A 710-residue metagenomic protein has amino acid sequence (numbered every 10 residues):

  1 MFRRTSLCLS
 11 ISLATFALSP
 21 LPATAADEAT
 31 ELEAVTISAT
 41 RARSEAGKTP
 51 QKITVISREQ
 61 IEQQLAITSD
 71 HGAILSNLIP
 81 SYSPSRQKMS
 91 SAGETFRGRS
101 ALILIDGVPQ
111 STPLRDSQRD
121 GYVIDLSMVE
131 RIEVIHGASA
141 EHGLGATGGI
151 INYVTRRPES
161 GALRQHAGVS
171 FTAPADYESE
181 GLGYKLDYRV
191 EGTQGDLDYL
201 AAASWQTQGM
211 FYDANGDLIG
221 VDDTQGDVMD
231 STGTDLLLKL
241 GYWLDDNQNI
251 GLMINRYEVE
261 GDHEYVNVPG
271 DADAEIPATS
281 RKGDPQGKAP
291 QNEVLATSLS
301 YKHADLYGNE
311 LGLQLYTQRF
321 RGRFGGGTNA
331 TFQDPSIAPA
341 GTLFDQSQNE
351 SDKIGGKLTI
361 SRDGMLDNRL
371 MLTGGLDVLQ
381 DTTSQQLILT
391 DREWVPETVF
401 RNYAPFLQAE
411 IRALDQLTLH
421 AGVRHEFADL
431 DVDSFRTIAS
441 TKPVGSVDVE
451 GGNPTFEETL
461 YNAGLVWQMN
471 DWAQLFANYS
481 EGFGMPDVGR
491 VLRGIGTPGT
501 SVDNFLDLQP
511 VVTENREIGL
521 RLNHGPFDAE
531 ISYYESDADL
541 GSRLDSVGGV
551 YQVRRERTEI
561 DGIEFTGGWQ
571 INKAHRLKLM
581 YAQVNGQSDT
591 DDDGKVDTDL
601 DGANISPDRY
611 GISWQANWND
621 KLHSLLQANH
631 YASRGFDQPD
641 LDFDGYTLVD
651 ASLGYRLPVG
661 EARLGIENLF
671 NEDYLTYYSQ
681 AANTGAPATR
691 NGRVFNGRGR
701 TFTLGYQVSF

Functional and structural regions predicted by a protein language model:
G72-T112: Extracytoplasmic beta-strand/coil segments of soluble accessory domains associated with Gram-negative outer-membrane
V108-A138, Y188: Short acidic/polar hinge/loop motifs at secondary-structure boundaries that mediate gating or recognition
I124-G168, S709: A beta-strand signature from Gram-negative outer-membrane beta-barrel systems, especially the internal plug domain
G168, D415, L419, P526-D539 (+2 more regions): Gram-negative outer-membrane beta-barrel transporters
E178-G209, D213, D217-E264, E293-L299 (+4 more regions): Transmembrane beta-barrel wall of Gram-negative outer-membrane proteins
D227-G233, N247-L299, A304, F320-A330 (+2 more regions): Flexible loop and strand-edge segments within Gram-negative outer membrane beta-barrel domains
S300-A304, E310-N329, V466-Q468, Q474-P486 (+5 more regions): Membrane-embedded beta-barrel scaffold of Gram-negative outer-membrane proteins
F483, K621, S633-G635, Y655-F710: C-terminal beta-signal and adjacent terminal beta-strands/loops of Gram-negative outer-membrane beta-barrel proteins
